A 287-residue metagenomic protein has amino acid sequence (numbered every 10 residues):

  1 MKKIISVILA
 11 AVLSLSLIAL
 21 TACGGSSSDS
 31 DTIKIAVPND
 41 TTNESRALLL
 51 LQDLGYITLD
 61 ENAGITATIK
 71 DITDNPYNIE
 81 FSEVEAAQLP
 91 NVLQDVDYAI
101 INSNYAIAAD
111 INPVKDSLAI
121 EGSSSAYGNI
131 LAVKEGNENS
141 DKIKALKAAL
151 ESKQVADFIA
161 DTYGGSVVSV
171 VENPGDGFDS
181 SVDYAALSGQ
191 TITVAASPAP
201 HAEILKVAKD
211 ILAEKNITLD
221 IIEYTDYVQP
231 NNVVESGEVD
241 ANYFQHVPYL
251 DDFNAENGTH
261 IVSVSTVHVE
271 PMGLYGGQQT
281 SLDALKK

Functional and structural regions predicted by a protein language model:
S16-A22: C-terminal motif of bacterial Sec signal peptides marking the signal peptidase cleavage site
G24, S28-I33, A185, G276-K287: Flexible hinge/capping segments at coil-to-helix
D31-A36, L187-A199, I217-E223: Short, well-ordered beta-strand elements
S45-L48, Q52, K142, L150-V171: Periplasmic-binding protein-like
A63-N91, I221-N232: Short helix-initiation/N-cap motifs at beta->coil->alpha
E85-A86, Q94-D97, I101-I107, P198-A199 (+3 more regions): Beta->alpha turn/N-cap motifs
D95, A108-I120, D252-V264: Ligand-binding "clamshell"
Y127-A145, P271-A284: A bilobed periplasmic-binding-protein/Venus flytrap-type ligand-binding module shared by bacterial periplasmic
